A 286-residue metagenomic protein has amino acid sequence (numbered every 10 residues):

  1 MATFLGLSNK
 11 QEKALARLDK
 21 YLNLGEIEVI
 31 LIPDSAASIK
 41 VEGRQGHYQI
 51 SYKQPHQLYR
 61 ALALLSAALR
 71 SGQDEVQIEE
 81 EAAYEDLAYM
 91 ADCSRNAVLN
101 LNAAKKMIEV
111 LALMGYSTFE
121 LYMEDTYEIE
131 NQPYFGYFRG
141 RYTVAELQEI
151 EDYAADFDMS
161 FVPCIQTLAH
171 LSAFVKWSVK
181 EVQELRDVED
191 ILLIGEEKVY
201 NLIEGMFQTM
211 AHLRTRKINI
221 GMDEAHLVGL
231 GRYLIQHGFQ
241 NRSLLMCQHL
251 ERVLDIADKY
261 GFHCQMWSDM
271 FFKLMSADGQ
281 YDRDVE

Functional and structural regions predicted by a protein language model:
M1-I78, M266-S276, Q280-E286: Acidic, contiguous N-terminal accessory segments
F4, R44-Q265: Feature activates predominantly on carbohydrate-active enzymes
